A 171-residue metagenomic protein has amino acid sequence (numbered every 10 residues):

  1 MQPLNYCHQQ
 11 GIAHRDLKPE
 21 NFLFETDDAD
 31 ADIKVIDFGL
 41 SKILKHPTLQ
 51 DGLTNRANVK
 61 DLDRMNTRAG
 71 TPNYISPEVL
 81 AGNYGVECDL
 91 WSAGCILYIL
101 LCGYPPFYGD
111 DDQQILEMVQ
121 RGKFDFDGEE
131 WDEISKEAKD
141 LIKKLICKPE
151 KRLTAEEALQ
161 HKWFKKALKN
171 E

Functional and structural regions predicted by a protein language model:
Q2-I12: Protein kinase catalytic-loop region centered on the HRD/HxD motif
N21-V35: Conserved protein kinase catalytic/activation segment
T54-A57, L62-E78: Conserved activation segment of eukaryotic-like protein kinases, specifically the C-terminal portion of the activation
D89: Conserved catalytic-loop aspartate of Hanks-type protein kinases
C102-P105: Structural helix C-cap motif within protein kinase domains
C147-K151, A155-N170: Terminal C-lobe "cap" of eukaryotic-type protein kinase domains
